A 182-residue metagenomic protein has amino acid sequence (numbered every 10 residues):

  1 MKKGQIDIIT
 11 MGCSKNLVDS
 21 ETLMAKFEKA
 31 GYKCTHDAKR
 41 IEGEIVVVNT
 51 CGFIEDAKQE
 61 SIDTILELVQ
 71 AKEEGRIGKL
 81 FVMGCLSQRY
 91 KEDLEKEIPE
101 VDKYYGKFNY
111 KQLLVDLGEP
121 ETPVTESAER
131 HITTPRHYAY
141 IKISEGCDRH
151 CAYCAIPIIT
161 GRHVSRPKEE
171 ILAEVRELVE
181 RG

Functional and structural regions predicted by a protein language model:
M1-G182: Proteins enriched for Cys/Gly/acidic motifs involved in redox and nucleic-acid/cofactor modification
